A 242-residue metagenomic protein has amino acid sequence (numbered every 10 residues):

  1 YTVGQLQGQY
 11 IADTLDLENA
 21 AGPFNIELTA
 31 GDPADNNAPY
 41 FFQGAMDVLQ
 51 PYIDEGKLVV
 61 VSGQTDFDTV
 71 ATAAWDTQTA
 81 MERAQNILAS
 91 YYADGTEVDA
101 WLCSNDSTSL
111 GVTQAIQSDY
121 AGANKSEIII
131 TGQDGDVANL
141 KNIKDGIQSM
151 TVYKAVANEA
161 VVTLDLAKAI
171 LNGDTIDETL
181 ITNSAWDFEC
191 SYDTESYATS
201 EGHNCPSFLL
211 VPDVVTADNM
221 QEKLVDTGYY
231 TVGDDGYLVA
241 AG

Functional and structural regions predicted by a protein language model:
Y1-G242: A residue-level marker of the well-folded mature domains of exported/periplasmic proteins
